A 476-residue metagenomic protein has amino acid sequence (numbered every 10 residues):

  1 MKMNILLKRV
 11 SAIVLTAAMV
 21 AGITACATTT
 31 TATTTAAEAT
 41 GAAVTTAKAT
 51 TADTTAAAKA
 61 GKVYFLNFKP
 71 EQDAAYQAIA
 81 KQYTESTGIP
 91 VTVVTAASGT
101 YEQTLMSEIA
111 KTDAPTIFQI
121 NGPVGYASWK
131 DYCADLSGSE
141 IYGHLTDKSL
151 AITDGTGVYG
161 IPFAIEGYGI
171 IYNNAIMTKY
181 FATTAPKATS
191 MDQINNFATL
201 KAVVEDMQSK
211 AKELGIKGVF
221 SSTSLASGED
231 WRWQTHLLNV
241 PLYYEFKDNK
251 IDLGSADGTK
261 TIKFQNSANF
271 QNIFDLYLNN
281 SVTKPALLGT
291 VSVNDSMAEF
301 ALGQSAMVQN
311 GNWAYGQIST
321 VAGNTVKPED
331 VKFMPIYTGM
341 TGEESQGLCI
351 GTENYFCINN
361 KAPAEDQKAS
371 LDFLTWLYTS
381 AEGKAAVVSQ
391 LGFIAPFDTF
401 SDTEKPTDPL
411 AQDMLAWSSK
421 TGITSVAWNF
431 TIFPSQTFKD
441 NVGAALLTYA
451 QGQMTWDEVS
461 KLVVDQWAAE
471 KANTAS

Functional and structural regions predicted by a protein language model:
S11-L15, C26-G125, G138-I141, E365 (+5 more regions): Conserved N-terminal structural module of periplasmic/extracytoplasmic solute-binding proteins
A47-D53, A57, N121-T178, D330-Y337 (+1 more regions): Hinge/lid segment of periplasmic solute-binding proteins
A60-K62, S86-T95, D113, T183-D192 (+4 more regions): A local structural motif
Q77-K81, G99-D135, H144-G160, I170-I171 (+4 more regions): Pocket-flanking alpha-helical
S86, P90, K111, A322-G392: Extracytoplasmic/periplasmic substrate-recognition and gating elements
A127-D131, L150-S190, K201, T223-S255 (+2 more regions): Periplasmic solute-binding protein
V204-E205, D248-T290: Glycine-centered hinge/linker elements that transmit conformational signals in sensory and ligand-binding systems
I350, F393-A395, T399, Q412-K471: C-terminal capping/gating helix-and-loop segments adjacent to ligand/active sites or protein-protein/ligand interfaces
